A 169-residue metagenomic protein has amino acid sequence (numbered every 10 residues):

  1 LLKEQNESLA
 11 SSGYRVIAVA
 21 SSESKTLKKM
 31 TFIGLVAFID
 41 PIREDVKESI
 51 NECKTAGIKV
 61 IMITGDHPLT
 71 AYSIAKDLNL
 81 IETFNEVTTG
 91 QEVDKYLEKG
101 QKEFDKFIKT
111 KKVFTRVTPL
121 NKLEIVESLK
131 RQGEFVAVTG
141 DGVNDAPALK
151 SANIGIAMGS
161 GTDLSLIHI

Functional and structural regions predicted by a protein language model:
L1-S128, Q132, A146, S160: Cytosolic catalytic headpieces and adjacent flexible linkers of membrane translocases
M62, V136-A137, D141: Hydrophobic "anchor" residues on beta-strands that sit immediately upstream of conserved functional sites
I167-I169: Conserved small/polar residues in nucleotide/adenosyl-binding loops
